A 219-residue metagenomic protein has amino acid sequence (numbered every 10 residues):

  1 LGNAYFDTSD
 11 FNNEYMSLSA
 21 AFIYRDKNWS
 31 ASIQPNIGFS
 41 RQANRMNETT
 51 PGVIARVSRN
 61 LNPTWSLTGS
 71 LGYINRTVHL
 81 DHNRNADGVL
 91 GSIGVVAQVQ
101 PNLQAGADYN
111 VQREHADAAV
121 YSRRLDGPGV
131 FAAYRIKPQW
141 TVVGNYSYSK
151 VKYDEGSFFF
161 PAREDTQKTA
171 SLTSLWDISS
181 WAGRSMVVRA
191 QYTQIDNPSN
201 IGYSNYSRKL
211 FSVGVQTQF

Functional and structural regions predicted by a protein language model:
L1-F219: Gram-negative and organellar
